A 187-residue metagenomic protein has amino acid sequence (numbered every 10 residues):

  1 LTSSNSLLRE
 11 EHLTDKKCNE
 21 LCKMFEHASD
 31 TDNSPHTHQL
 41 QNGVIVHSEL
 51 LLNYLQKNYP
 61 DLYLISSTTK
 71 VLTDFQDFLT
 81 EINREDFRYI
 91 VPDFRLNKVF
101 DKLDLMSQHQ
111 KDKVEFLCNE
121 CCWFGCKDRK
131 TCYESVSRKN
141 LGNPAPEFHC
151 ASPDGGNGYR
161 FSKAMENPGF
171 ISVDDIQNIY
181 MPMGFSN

Functional and structural regions predicted by a protein language model:
L1-E81, F87-N187: Active-site pocket-lining/capping segments in soluble small-molecule metabolic enzymes
